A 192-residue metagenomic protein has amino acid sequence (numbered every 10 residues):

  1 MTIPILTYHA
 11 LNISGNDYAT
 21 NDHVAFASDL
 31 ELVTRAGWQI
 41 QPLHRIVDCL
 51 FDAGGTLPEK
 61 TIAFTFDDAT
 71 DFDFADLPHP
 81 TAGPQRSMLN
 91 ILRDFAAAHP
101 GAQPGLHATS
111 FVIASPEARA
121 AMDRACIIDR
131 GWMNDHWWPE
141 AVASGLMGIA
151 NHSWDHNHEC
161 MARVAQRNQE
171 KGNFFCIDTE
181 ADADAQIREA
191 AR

Functional and structural regions predicted by a protein language model:
M1-I3, R163: Short hydrophobic/aromatic-rich motifs at helix boundaries and adjacent loops
I3, A10-L146, N157-H158: Active-site beta->alpha N-cap acidic-glycine motif
Y8, I13-G15, A165, Q169: Amphipathic, alpha-helical segments enriched in basic
L77, A82, P139-A143, D155-R192: Alpha-helical scaffold elements lining the catalytic groove of polysaccharide deacetylases
M147-H152: Non-cysteine beta-strand/loop elements that form the S-adenosyl-L-methionine
